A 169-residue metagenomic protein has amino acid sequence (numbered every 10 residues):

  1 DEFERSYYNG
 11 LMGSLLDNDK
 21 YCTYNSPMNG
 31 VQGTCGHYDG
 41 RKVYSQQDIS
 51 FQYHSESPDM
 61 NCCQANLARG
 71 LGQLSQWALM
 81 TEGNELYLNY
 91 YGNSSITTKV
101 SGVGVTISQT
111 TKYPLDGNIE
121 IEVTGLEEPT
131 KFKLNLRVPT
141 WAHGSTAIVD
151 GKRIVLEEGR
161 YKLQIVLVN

Functional and structural regions predicted by a protein language model:
D1-V138, T146: Aromatic (Trp/Tyr) and acidic
P114, E127-P129, L156-E158, V166-V168: Surface-exposed coil/turn segments at beta-strand junctions on protein surfaces, enriched
K133-N135, L163-N169: C-terminal beta-strand-rich structural cap/linker in extracellular carbohydrate-active enzymes
A142-V166: Solvent-exposed beta-strand/loop surfaces of large extracellular or lumenal domains
